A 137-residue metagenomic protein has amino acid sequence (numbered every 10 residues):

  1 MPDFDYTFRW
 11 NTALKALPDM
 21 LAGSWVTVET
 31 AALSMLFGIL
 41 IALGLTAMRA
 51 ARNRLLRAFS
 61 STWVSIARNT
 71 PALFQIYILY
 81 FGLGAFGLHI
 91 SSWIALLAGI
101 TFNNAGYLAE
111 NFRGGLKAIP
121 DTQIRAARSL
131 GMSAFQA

Functional and structural regions predicted by a protein language model:
M1-A137: Transmembrane alpha-helices and adjacent helix-loop boundaries
